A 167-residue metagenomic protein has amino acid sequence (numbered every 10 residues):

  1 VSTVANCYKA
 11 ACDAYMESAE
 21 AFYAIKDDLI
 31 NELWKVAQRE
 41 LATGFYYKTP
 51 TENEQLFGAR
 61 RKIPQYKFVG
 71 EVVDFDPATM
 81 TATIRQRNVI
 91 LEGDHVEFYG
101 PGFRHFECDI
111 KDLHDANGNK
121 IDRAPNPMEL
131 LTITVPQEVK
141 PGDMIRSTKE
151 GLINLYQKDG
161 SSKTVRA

Functional and structural regions predicted by a protein language model:
V1-A167: Surface-exposed amphipathic alpha-helical tracts and adjacent flexible/coil segments at the periphery of soluble enzymes
